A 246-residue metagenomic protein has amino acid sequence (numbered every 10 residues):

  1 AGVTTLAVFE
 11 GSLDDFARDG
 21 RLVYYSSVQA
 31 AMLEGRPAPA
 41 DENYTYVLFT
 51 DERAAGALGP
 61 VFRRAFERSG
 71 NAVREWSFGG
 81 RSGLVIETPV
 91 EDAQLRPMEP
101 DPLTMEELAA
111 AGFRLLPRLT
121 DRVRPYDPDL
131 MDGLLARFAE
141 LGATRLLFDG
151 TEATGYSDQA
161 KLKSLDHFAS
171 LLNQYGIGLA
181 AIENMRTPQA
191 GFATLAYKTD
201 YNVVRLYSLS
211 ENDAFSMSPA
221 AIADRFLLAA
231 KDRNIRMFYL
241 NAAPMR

Functional and structural regions predicted by a protein language model:
A1-R246: Soluble extramembrane regions of membrane proteins in the secretory/endomembrane system
